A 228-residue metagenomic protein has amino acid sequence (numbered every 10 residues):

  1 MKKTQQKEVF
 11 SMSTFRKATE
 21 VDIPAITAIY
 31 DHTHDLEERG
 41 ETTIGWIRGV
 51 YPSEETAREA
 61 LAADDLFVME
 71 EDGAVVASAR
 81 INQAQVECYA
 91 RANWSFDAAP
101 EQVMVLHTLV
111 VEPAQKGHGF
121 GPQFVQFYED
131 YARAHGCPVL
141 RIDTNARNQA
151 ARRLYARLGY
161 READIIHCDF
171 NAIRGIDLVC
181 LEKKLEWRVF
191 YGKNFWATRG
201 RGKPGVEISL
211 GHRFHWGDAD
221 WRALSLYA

Functional and structural regions predicted by a protein language model:
T14-A28: A short beta-loop-alpha structural element at the N-terminal edge of CoA-dependent acyl/N-acetyltransferase catalytic
T27, H34-T56: Conserved GNAT-fold acetyl-CoA-binding loop/helix
E55-V68, A84-C88, V105: A short helix-loop-beta-strand connector motif used in the catalytic cores of GNAT acetyltransferases and, in some
D65-A79: Conserved beta-hairpin
R80-T108, P113-K116, D169-R174: Conserved acyl-donor/pantetheine-binding loop and adjacent beta-alpha core of acyl/acetyltransferases and related
A98, N145-Q149, A156-L158, H167-F195: C-terminal "cap" of GNAT-fold acetyltransferases
V111, G117-D130, R153, R157: Conserved acetyl-CoA-binding loop-helix of GNAT-fold acetyltransferases
V125, A132-D143: Conserved GNAT acetyl-CoA-binding A-motif
